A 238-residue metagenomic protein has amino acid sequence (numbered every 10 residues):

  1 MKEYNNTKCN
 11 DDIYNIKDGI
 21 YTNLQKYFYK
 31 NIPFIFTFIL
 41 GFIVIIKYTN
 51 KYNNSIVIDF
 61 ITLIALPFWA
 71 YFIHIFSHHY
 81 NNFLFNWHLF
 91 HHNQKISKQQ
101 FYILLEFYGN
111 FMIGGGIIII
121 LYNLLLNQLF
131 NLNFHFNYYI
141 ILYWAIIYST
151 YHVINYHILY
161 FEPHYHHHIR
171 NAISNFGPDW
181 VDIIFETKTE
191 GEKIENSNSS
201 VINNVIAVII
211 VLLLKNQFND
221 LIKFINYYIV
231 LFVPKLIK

Functional and structural regions predicted by a protein language model:
M1-I141, R170-K238: Non-catalytic, topology-defining segments of multipass membrane proteins
A70-F76, T150-L159: Juxtamembrane membrane-interface segments at transmembrane alpha-helix termini
I141-S149, L159, F176: Short amphipathic alpha-helical segments
W144-N155, Y165-N171: Intramembrane catalytic core of multi-pass membrane enzymes that act on lipidic substrates
Y160-H164: Glycine-rich hexapeptide-repeat left-handed beta-helix
